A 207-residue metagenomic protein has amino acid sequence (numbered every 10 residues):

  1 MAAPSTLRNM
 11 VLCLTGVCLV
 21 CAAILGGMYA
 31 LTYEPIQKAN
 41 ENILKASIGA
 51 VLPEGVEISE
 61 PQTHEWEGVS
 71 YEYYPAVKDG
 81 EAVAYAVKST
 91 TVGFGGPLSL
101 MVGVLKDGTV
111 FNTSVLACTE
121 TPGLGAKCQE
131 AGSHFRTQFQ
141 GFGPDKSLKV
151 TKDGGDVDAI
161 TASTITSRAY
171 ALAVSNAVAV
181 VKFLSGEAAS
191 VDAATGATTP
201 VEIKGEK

Functional and structural regions predicted by a protein language model:
M1-K207: Flexible, solvent-exposed loop/hinge segments and secondary-structure transition points
